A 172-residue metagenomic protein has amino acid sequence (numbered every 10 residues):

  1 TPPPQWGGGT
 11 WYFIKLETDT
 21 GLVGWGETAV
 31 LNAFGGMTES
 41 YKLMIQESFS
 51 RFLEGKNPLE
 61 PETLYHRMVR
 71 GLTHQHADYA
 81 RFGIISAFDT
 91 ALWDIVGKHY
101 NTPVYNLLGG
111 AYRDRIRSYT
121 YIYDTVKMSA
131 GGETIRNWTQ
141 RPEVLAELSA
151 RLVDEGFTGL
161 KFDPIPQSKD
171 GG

Functional and structural regions predicted by a protein language model:
T1-K15: Short, Gly/Pro- and small/polar-rich lid/capping loops
P2, A80-F82, R136-W138: A generic structural signal for short
P2-P4, N106-L108, S149-R151: A generic local secondary-structure boundary/capping motif
F13-K15, W25, G159-K161: Structured core elements
E17-H99: Metal- or metallocofactor-binding catalytic centers and their adjacent structured scaffolds across diverse enzyme
M68, K98, T102-I116: N-terminal amphipathic alpha-helix/helix-capping segment at the start of soluble metabolic enzymes
A91, P103-V104, V144-L148: Short alpha-helical segments and helix-capping/turn motifs at coil-helix boundaries
R115, Y119-G172: Metal-dependent enolase-superfamily TIM-barrel catalytic cores that perform enediolate-based chemistry
